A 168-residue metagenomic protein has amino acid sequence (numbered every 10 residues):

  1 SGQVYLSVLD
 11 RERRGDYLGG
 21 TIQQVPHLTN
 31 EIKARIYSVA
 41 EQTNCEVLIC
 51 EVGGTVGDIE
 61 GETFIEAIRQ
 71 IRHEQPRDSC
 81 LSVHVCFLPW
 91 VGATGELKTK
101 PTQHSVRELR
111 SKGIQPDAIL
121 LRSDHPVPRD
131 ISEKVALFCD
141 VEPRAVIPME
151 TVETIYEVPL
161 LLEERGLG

Functional and structural regions predicted by a protein language model:
S1-G168: Flexible phosphate-sensing "switch/lid" loops adjacent to ATP/NTP-binding sites across phosphate-transfer
